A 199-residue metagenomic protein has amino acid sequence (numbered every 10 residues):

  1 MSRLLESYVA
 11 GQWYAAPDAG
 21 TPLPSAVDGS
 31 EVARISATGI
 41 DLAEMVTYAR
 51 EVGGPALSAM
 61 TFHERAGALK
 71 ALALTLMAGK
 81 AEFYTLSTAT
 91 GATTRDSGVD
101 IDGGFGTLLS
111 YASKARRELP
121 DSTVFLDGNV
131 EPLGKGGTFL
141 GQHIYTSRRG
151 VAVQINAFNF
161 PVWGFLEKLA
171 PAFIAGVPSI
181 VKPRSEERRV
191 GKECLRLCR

Functional and structural regions predicted by a protein language model:
M1-G134: N-terminal Rossmann-like NAD(P)+-binding subdomain of aldehyde/semialdehyde dehydrogenases
S2-R3, E193-L195: Intrinsic-disorder/low-complexity peptide segments enriched for small residues
S7, L197-R199: Generic detector of low-complexity/intrinsically disordered segments and short hydrophobic N-terminal stretches
P24, G39, T75, G164 (+2 more regions): Hydrophobic alpha-helical segments
G39, D102-F105, N159, E187 (+1 more regions): Alpha-helix N-cap/helix-start and coil->helix boundary motif
L69, L195-L197: Generic leucine side-chain signal with a strong bias for well-ordered alpha-helical environments
P120-K192, R199: Conserved small-residue-rich beta-alpha loop and adjacent elements that most often cradle the phosphate/pyrophosphate
